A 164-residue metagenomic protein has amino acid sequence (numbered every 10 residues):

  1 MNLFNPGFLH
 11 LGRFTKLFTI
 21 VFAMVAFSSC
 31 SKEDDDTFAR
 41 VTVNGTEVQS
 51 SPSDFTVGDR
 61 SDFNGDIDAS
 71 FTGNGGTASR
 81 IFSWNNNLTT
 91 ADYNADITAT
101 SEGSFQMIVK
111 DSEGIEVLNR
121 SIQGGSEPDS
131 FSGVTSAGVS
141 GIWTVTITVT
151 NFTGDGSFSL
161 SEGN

Functional and structural regions predicted by a protein language model:
M1-G7, A23-S51: Bacterial Sec-dependent N-terminal signal peptides
N2-F18: Bacterial N-terminal signal peptides that target proteins for export
D36-N85, R120, G163: Transition segment at domain starts
F71-G76, L118-S136: Extracellular carbohydrate recognition and processing domains and analogous Trp-centered ligand-binding platforms
R80-A91, S132-S140, G163-N164: Extracellular and analogous surface-interaction loops
A91-A95, T135-F152: Noncatalytic modules at the cell exterior or secretory-pathway interfaces, chiefly beta-strand-rich lectin/adhesion
S101-N119, L160-G163: Short, surface-exposed beta-strand/strand-loop-strand elements in extracellular ectodomains
G103, D129, T148-N164: Edge beta-strands of jelly-roll/beta-sandwich modules across compartments, strongly enriched in secreted/luminal
